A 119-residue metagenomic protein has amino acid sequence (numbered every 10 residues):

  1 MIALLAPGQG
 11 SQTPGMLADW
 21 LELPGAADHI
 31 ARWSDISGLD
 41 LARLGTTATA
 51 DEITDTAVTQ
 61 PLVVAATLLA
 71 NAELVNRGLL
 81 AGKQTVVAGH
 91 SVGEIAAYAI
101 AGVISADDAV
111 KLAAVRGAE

Functional and structural regions predicted by a protein language model:
M1-E119: FabD-like malonyl-/acyl-CoA
